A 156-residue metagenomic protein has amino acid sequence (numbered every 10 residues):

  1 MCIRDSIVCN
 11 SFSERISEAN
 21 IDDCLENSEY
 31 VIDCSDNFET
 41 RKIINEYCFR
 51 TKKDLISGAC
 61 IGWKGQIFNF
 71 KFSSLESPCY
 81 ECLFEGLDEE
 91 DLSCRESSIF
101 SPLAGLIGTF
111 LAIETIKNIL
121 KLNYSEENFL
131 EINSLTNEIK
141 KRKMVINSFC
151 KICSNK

Functional and structural regions predicted by a protein language model:
R4-K156: Adenine nucleotide-associated cytosolic modules
